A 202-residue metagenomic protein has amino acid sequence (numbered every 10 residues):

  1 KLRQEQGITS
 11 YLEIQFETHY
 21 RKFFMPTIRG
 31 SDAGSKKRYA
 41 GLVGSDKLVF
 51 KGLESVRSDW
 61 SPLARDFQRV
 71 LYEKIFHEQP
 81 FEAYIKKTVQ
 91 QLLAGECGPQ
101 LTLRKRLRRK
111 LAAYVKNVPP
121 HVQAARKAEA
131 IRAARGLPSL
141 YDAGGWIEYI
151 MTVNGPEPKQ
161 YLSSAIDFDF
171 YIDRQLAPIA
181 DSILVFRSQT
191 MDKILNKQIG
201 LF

Functional and structural regions predicted by a protein language model:
K1-F202: DNA-dependent DNA polymerase catalytic subunits
